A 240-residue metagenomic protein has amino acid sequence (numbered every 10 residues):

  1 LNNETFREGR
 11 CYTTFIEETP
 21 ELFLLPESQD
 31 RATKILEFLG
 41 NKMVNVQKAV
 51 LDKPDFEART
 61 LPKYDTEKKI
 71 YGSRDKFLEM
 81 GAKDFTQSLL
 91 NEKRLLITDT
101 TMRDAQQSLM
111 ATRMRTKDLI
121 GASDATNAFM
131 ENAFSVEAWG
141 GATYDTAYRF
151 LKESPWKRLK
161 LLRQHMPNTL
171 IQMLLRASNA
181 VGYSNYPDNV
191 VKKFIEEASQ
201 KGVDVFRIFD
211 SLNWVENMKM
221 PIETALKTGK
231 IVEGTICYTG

Functional and structural regions predicted by a protein language model:
L1-K83, D99-S108, G121-Y148: Terminal or standalone catalytic/regulatory effector modules within metabolic enzymes and repeat proteins
K53, E57-K63, A82, L89-N91 (+2 more regions): Domain-start "cap" segments at the beginnings of catalytic or binding domains
L78-K93, K160-H165, L170: Conserved oxyanion/phosphate-binding beta-strand-loop segments in alpha/beta enzyme cores
A82-K83, D118-D124, P155-K160, K219: Short alpha-helical segments and helix-capping/turn motifs at coil-helix boundaries
N91-D99, K230: Flexible hinge/switch segments at interdomain interfaces of large molecular machines
E92, S108-I120: N-terminal amphipathic, basic-rich helices that act as targeting or association modules
L96-D104, L174, A198: Residues forming anionic-ligand binding surfaces in small-molecule and nucleic-acid pockets of primarily soluble enzymes
G140-G240: Active-site beta->alpha loop and helix N-cap motifs at the rims of alpha/beta catalytic domains
